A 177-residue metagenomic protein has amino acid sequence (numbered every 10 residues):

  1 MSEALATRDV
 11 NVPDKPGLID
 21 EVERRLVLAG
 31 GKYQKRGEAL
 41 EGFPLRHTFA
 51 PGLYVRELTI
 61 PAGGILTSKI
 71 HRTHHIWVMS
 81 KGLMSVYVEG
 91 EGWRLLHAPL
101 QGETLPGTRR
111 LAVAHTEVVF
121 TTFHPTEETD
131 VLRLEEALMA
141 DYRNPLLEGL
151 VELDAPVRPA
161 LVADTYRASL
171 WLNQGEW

Functional and structural regions predicted by a protein language model:
M1-E57, L146-W177: A short, N-terminal "cap"/entry segment at the start of jelly-roll beta-barrel domains of the cupin/DSBH fold
Y54-H71: Conserved short histidine dyad/triad with adjacent acidic residue
G64, R72-T73, G92, T108 (+2 more regions): A generic "binding-loop/recognition-motif" signal
T67, V86-Y87, T104, T122: Short hydrophobic/aromatic-rich beta-strand segments that constitute the beta-sheet cores of beta-sandwich/beta-barrel
H71-G90: Glycine- and acidic-residue-biased ligand/ion/polar-headgroup-sensing regions
V88-L111: Short acidic-glycine-tyrosine-enriched beta hairpin
L105-E135: Ligand-binding loop in jelly-roll beta-barrel domains
A137-G149: Glycine- and charge-enriched low-complexity intrinsically disordered segments
